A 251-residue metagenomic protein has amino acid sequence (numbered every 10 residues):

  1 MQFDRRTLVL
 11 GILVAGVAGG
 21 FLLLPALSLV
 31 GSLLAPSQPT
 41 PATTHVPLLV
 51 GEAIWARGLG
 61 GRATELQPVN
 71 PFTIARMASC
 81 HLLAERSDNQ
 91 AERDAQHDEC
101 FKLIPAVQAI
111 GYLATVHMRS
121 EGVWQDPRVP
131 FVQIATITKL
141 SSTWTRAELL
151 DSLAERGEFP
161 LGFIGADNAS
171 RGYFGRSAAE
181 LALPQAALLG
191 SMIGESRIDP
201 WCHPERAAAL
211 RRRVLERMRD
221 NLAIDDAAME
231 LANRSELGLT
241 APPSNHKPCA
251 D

Functional and structural regions predicted by a protein language model:
M1-A53, I224, L231, P242-P243 (+1 more regions): N-terminal type II signal-anchor transmembrane helix that functions as the membrane-insertion/stop-transfer segment
P39-A223, C249: Peptidoglycan glycan-strand catalytic modules in the bacterial/periplasmic cell-wall system
L150, M229-E230: Short loop/turn and capping residues at structural boundaries
P184-A186, E230-G238: Short linear loop/turn motifs
V214, S235, T240-S244: C-terminal capping/extension segments of zinc metalloprotease domains
